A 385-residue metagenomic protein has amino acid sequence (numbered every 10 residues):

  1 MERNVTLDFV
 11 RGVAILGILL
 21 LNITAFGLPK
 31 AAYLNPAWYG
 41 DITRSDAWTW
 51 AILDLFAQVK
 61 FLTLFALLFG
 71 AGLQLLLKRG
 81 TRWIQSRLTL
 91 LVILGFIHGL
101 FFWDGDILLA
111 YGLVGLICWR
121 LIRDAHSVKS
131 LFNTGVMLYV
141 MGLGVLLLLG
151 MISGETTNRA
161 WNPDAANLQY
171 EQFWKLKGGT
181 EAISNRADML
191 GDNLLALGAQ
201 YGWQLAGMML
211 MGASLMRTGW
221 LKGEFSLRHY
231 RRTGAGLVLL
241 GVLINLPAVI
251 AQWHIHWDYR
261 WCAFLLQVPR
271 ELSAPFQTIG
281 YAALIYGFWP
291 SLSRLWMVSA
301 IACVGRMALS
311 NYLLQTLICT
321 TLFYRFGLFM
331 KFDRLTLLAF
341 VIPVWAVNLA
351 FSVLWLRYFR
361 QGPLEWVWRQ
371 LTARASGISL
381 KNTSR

Functional and structural regions predicted by a protein language model:
M1-F69, L76: N-terminal signal-anchor module of multipass membrane proteins
D41-L53, G178-N193, H256-Q267: Juxtamembrane membrane-water interface segments that cap and precede transmembrane helices
T63-K78, L109-I122, Q200-G223, S273-S293: Specific transmembrane alpha-helix
G80-R82, W119-T134, S214-G236: Solvent-exposed interhelical
T81-W83, L90-L121: Membrane-interface helix-loop-helix modules in multi-pass inner-membrane proteins
T134-A213: Long hydrophobic alpha-helical segments that form multi-pass transmembrane helix bundles in integral membrane proteins
L205, Y259-Y358: Alpha-helical transmembrane segments of multi-pass integral membrane proteins
R360-R385: Membrane-proximal cytoplasmic C-terminal regulatory module of class A 7TM GPCRs
